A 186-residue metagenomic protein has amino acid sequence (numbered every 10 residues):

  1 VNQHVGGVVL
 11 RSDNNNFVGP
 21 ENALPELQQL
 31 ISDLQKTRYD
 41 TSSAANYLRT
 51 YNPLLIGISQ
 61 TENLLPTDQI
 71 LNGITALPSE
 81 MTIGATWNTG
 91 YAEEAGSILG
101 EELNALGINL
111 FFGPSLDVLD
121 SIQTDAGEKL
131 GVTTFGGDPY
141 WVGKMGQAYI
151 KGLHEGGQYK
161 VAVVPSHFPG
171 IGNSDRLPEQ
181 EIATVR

Functional and structural regions predicted by a protein language model:
N2-V142, H167-V185: Enzymes and membrane/adaptor proteins characterized by extended Gly/Ser/Thr/Asp/Glu-rich, aromatic-dotted
N104, H154-G157: Anion (oxyanion) recognition and catalysis
G156-G172: Aromatic-lined carbohydrate-recognition surfaces of secreted/lumenal glycan-active proteins
